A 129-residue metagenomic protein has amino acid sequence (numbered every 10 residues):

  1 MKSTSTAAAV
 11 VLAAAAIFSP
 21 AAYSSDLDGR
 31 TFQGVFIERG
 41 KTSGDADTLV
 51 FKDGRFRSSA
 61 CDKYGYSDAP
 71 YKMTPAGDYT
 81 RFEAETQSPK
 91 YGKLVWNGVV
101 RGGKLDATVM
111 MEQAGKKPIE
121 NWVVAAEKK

Functional and structural regions predicted by a protein language model:
M1-V10: Bacterial N-terminal signal peptides that target proteins for export
S24-D47, R57-A60, Y71, A107 (+1 more regions): Tryptophan-anchored aromatic micro-motifs
R39-G40, P89, E112-A114: Short glycine/acidic-enriched loop and turn motifs that connect beta-strands
V50-D53, P75-G77, V100, K128: Generic beta-strand structural signal
S59-K104: Contiguous, well-ordered beta-strand patches that form the walls/edges of small beta-barrel/beta-sandwich domains
D106-I119: Short, exposed beta-strand-loop hairpins at the edges of beta-sheets in extracellular/periplasmic proteins
K117-K129: C-terminal partner/receptor-binding element of secreted or periplasmic proteins
